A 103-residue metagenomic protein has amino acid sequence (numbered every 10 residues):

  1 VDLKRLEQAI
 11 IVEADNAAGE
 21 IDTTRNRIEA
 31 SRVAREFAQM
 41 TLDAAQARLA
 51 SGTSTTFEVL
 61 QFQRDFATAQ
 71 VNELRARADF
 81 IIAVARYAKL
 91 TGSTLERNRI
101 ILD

Functional and structural regions predicted by a protein language model:
V1-N72, D79-L90: Amphipathic alpha-helical coiled-coil segments
R86-D103: Terminal intrinsically disordered/low-complexity segments used for targeting and assembly
